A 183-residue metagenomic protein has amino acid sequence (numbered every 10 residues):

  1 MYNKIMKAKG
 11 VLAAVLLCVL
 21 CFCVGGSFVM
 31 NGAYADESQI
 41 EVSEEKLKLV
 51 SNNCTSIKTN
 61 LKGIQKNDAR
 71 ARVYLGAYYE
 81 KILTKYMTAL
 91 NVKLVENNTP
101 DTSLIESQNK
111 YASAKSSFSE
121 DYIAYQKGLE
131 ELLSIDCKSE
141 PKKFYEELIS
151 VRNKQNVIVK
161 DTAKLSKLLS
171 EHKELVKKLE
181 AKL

Functional and structural regions predicted by a protein language model:
N3-L16: Bacterial N-terminal signal peptides that target proteins for export
A8, L20-C21, A124: Disordered, low-complexity tails and leader-like regions
A14-S27: Bacterial N-terminal signal peptides
V24-I40: Sec-dependent signal peptide cleavage junction
E37-E80, S134-L183: C-terminal amphipathic alpha-helix
A89-K115, D121-K138: Short, solvent-exposed, charged loop/turn and helix-capping segments that join or cap alpha-helices on peripheral
